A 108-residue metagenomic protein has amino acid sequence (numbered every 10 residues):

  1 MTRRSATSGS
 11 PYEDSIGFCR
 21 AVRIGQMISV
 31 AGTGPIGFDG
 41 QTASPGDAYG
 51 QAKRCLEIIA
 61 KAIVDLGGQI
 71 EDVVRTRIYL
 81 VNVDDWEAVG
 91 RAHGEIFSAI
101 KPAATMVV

Functional and structural regions predicted by a protein language model:
M1-E57, K61-V74, L80-V108: N-terminal presequence-like segments and the immediate start of the first folded domain
